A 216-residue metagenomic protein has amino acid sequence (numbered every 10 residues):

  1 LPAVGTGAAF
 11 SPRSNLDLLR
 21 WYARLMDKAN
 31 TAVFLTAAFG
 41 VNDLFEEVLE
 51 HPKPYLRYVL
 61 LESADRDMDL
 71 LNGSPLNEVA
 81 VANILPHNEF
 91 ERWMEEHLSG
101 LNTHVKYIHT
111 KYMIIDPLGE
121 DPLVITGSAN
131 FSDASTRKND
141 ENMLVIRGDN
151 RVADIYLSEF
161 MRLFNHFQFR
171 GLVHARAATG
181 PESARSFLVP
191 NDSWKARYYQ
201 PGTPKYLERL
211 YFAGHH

Functional and structural regions predicted by a protein language model:
P2-L60, R66-M68: Beta-propeller domains
D43-H216: PLD/PLD-like phosphodiesterase catalytic module centered on the HKD motif
